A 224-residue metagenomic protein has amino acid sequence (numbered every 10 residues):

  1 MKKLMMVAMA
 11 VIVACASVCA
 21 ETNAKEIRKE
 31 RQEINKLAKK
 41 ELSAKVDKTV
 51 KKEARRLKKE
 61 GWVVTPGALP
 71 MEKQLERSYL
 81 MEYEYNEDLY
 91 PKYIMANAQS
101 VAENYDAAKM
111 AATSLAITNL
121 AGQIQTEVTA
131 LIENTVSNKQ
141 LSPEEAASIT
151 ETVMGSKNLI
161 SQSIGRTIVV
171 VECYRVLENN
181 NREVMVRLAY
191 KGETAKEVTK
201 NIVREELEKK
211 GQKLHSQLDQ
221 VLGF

Functional and structural regions predicted by a protein language model:
M1-K2, A20: Initiator methionine at the very start of the polypeptide chain
K2-A8: Sec-dependent signal peptide recognition, specifically the positively charged N-region followed immediately by
A10-V18: Hydrophobic h-region of N-terminal signal peptides that target proteins for export in Gram-negative bacteria
A20-F224: Domain-level marker for long, solvent-exposed, non-transmembrane regions
